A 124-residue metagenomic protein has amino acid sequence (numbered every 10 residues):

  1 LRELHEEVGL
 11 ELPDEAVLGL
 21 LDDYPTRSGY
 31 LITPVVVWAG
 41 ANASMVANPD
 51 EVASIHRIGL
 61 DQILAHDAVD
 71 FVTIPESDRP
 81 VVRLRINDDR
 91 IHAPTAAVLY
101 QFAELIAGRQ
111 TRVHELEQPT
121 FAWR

Functional and structural regions predicted by a protein language model:
L1-I91, Y100-R124: Unchanged
